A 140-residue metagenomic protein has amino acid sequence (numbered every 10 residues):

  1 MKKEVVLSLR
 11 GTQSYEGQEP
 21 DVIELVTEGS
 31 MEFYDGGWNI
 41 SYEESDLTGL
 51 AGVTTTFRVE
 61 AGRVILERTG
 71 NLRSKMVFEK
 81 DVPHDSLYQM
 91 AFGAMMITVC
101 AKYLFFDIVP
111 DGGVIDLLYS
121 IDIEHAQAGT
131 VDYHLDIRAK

Functional and structural regions predicted by a protein language model:
M1-D122, A126-T130, K140: N-terminal intrinsically disordered, cationic/polar leader segments that include organellar targeting peptides
L135-I137: A short acidic/small-residue loop/turn micro-motif
